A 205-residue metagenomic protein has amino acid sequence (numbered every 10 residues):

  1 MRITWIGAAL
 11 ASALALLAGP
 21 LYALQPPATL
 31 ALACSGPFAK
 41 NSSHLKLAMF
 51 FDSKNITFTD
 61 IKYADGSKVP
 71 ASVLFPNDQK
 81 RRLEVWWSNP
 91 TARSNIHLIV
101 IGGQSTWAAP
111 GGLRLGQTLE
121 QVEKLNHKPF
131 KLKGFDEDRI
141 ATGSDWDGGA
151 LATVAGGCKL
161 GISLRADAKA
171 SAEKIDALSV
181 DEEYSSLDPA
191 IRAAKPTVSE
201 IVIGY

Functional and structural regions predicted by a protein language model:
M1-W5: Positively charged n-region of N-terminal signal peptides that target proteins for export
G7-G19: Bacterial N-terminal signal peptides
G19-Y205: Short helix/turn-capping signatures at newly exposed starts of structured segments
